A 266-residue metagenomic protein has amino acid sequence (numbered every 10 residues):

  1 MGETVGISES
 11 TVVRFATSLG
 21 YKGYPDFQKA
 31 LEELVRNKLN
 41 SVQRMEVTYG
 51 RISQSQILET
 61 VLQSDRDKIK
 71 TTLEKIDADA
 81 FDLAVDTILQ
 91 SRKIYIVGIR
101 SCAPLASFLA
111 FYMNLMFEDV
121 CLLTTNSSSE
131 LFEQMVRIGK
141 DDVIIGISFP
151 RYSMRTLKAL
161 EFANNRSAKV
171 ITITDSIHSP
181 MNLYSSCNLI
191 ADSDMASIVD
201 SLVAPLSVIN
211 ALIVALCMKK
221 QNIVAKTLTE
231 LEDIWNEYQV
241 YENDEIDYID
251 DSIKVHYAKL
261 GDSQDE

Functional and structural regions predicted by a protein language model:
E3-I7, T11-D79: HTH-adjacent hinge/linker in prokaryotic transcriptional regulators
V5, Y24, Q54-L58, L62 (+6 more regions): Generic structural signal for well-ordered, non-membrane alpha-helical segments in soluble metabolic enzymes
A30, L34, T87, E230-I234: Short acidic/histidine-centered micro-motifs embedded in hydrophobic/aromatic stretches that mark compact functional
D79-S91: Glycine-rich phosphate/diphosphate-binding loops that line cofactor/substrate pockets in enzymes
L89-S207, A211-K220: Glycine-rich phosphate-binding loops that contact phosphosugars or nucleotide phosphates
K219-A258: Internal, active-site/partner-interface "lid" segment
A258-E266: Long, low-complexity, intrinsically disordered segments
